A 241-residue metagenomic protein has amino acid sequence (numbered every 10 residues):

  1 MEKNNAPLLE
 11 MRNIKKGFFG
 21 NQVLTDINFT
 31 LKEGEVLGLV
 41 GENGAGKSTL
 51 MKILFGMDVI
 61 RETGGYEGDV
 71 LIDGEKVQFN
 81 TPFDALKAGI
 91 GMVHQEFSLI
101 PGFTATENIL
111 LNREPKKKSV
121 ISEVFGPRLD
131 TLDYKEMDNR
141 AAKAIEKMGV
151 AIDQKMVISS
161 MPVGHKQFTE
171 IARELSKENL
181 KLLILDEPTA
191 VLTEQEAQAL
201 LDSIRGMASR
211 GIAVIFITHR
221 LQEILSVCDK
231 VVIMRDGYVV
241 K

Functional and structural regions predicted by a protein language model:
E2-K241: Glycine-rich phosphate-binding loops of nucleotide-dependent enzymes
